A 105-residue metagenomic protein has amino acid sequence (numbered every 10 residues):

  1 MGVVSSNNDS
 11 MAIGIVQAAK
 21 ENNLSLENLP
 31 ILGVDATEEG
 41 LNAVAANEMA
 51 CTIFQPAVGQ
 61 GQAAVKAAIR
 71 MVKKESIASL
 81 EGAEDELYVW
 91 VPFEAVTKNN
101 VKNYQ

Functional and structural regions predicted by a protein language model:
M1-N42: Hydrophobic alpha-helical
V3, N28, T52, S79-E81 (+1 more regions): Short, hydrophobic secondary-structure boundary micro-motifs
D9, Q55-V58, Q62: Electropositive phosphate-/nucleotide-binding environments in soluble metabolic enzymes
V16-L24, A45-M49, K66-K73: Sec-exported extracytoplasmic/periplasmic mature domains
N28, E48-M49, P92: A generic structural signal for alpha->beta connector loops
D35, P56, N99: Residues at the C-termini of beta-strands that transition into short coil/loop
A46-V58: Short beta-strand elements at the ligand-binding edges of bilobed clamshell
Q62-Q105: Hinge/cleft segment of the Venus flytrap/periplasmic-binding protein
